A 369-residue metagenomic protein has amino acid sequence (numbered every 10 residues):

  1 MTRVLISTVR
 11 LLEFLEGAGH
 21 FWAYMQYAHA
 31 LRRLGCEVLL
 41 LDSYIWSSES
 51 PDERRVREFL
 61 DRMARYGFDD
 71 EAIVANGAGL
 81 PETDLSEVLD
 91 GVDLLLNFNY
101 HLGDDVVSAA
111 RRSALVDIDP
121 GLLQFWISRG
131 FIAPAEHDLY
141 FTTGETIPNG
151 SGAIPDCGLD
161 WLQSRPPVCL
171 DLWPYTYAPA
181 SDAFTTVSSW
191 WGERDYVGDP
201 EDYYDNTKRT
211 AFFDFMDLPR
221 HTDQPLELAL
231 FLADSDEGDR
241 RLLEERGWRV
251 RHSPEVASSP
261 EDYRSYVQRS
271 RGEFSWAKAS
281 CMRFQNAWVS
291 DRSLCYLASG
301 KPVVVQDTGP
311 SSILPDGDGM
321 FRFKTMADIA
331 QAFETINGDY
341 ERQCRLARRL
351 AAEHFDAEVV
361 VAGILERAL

Functional and structural regions predicted by a protein language model:
M1-L5, R112, A183-T185, G319: Residues that mark the start of a beta-strand
M1-V107, D202, T210, D214-D217 (+3 more regions): N-terminal pre-catalytic "stem/leader" segment of glycosyltransferase-like enzymes
S7-Q26, R32-W46, N206-R209, D239-L369: Catalytic binding pocket for nucleotide-activated donors in carbohydrate/polymer assembly enzymes
E37, R112, L139, P225-E227: Residues at the starts of beta-strands that form the adenosine-phosphate
L85-L218: Catalytic core of nucleotide-activated saccharide and alditol-phosphate transferases
F98-G103, T143-I147, F231-E237, Q306-P310: Short, polar loop motifs at secondary-structure junctions
W173, S181, M216-L230, D262-E273 (+1 more regions): Aromatic-lined glycan-binding groove of carbohydrate-active enzymes
L226-G238, H252-S253: Glycosyltransferase donor-sugar binding loop
